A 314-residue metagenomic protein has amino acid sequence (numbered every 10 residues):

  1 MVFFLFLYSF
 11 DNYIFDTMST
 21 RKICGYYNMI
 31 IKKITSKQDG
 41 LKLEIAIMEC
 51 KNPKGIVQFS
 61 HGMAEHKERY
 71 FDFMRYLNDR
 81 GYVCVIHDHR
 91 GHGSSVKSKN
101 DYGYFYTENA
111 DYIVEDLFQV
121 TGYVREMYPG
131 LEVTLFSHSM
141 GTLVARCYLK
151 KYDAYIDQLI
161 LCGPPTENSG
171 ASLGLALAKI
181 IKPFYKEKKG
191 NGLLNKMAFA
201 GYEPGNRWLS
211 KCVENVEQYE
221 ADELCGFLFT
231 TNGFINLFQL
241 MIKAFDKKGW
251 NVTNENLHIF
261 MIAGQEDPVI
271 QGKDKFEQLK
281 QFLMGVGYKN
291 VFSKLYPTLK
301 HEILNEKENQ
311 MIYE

Functional and structural regions predicted by a protein language model:
N28-E49: N-terminal cap/lid segment of alpha/beta-hydrolase-fold proteins
H61-E65, Q265: Active-site glycine-rich loops that stabilize anionic/oxyanionic intermediates across multiple enzyme folds
M74-N100: Conserved alpha/beta-hydrolase
F105-R125: Alpha/beta-hydrolase active-site loop
Y128-S139: Alpha/beta-hydrolase fold nucleophile elbow
A145-L224: Alpha/beta-hydrolase-fold enzymes
M261-A263: Short beta-strand/loop motif that positions the catalytic acidic residue of the alpha/beta-hydrolase fold
V286, N290-E314: Catalytic active-site module of serine/aspartate enzymes centered on a nucleophile-bearing elbow/loop
